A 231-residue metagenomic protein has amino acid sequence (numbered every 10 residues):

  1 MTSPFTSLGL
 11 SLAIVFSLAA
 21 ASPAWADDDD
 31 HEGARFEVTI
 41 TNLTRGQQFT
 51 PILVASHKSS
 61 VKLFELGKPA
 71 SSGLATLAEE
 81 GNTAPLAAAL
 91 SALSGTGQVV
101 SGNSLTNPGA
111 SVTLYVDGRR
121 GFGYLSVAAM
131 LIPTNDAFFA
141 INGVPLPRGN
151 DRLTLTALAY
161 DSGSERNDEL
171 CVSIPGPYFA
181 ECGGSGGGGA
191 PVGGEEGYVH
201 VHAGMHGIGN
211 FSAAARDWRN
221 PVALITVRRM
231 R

Functional and structural regions predicted by a protein language model:
M1-S11: Bacterial N-terminal signal peptides that target proteins for export
G9-A19: Bacterial N-terminal signal peptides
L12-A13, G97, V199: Residue-level marker of intrinsically disordered, low-complexity segments enriched for small/polar residues
L18, E32, R119, D217-R219: A generic structural signal for short, solvent-exposed coil/turn residues that cap or connect secondary-structure
A21-A26: Sec/Tat signal peptide C-region and signal peptidase I cleavage site
D28-R35, L43-R152: Structured domain cores in non-transmembrane regions
I52-V54, F64-L66, A75-A78, A88-S91 (+4 more regions): Extracellular low-complexity, O-glycosylation-prone Ser/Thr/Pro/Gly-rich "stalks" and linkers flanking catalytic
